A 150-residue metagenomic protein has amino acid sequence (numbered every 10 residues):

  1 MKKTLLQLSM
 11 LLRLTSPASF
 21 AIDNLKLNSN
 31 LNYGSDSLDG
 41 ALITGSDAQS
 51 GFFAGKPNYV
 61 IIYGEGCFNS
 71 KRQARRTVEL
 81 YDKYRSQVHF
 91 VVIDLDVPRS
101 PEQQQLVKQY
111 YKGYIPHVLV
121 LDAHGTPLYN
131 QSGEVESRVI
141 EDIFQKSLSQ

Functional and structural regions predicted by a protein language model:
M1-L8: Bacterial N-terminal signal peptides that target proteins for export
S16-A18: N-terminal signal peptide c-region/cleavage motif recognized by signal peptidases
F20-A48: N-terminal "domain-start" segment that seeds a small globular fold
F53-E65: Short active-site neighborhood of thiol/selenol oxidoreductases, capturing the structured segment around
K71-K83: Typically the conserved alpha-helix immediately C-terminal to a functionally engaged Cys/Sec in thioredoxin-like
S86-P101: Thiol-based oxidoreductase modules, predominantly thioredoxin-like and allied folds used for disulfide exchange
Y110-L119: Structural micro-motif
D122-Q150: Non-catalytic, surface beta->alpha helical segment in thiol-disulfide oxidoreductase systems
